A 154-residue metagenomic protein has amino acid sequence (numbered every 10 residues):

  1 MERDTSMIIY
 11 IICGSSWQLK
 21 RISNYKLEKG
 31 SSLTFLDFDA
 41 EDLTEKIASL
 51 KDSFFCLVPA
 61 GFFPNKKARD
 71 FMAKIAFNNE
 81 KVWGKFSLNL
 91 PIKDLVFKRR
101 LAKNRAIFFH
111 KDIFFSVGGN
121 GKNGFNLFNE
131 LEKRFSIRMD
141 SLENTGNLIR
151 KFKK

Functional and structural regions predicted by a protein language model:
M1-F35: N-proximal low-complexity "stem/linker" segments adjacent to membrane-targeting elements
I22-Y25, E45-K46, R69-M72: A short acidic, amphipathic alpha-helical/loop segment
L27-F35, S49-L50, F77-G84, R134-S141: Structural alpha-beta junctions
E41-F55: Active-site nucleotide-sugar/metal-binding loop of Leloir-type enzymes
D52, F62-L95: Conserved donor NDP-sugar-binding/catalytic core segment of glycosyltransferases
L57-G61: Active-site acidic Asp-centered loop
V82-K85, L90-S116: A recurrent flexible, glycine/aromatic-enriched loop bordering the glycosyltransferase active site that acts as
I113-V117, N123-K154: A short, conserved alpha-helix in the catalytic core of glycosyltransferases
